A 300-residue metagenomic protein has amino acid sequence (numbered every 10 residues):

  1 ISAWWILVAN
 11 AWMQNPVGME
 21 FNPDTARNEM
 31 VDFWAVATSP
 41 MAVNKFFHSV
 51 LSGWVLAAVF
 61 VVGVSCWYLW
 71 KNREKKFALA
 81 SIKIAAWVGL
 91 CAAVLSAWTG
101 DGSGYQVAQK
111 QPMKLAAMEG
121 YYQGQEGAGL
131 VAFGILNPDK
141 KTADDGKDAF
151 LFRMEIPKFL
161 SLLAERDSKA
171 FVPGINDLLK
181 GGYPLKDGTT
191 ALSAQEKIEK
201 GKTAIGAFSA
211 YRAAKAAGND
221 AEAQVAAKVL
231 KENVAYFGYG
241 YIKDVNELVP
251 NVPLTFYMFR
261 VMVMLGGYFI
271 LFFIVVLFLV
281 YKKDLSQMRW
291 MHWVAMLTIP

Functional and structural regions predicted by a protein language model:
I1-P300: Polytopic transmembrane helical bundles with strong interfacial aromatic enrichment
